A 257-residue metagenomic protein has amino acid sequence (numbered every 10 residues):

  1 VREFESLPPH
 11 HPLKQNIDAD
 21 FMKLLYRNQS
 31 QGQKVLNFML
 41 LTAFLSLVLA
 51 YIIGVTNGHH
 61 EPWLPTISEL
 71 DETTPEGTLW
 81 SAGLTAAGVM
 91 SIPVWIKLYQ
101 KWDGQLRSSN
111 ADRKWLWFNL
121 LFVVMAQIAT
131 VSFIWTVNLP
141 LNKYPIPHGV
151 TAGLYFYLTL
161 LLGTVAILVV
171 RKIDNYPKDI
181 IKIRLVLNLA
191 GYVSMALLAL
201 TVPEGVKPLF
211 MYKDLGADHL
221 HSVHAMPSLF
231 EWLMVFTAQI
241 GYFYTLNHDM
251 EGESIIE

Functional and structural regions predicted by a protein language model:
E3-F4: Short, positively charged low-complexity motifs
K23, L36-D103, N110-V123, Q127-A152: Early transmembrane hairpin module of multi-pass membrane proteins
L24-A43, I181-A190: Alpha-helical transmembrane segments and their helix-start/interface "positive-inside/aromatic belt" motifs in integral
V55-T56, I96-Y99, L168-D174, F243-E257: Transmembrane-helix exit/juxtamembrane "anchor" motif
W80-P93, Y157-L168, L233-T245: Hydrophobic cores of alpha-helical transmembrane segments in multi-pass inner/ER membrane proteins, independent
K143-Y155, H221-L229: Non-cytosolic membrane-interface motifs at loop->transmembrane helix junctions
L160-Y176, M195-E204: Alpha-helical transmembrane segments in multipass membrane proteins, preferentially the mid-helix core
M195-E257: C-terminal transmembrane-bundle signature of multipass membrane proteins, characterized by strong activation on
